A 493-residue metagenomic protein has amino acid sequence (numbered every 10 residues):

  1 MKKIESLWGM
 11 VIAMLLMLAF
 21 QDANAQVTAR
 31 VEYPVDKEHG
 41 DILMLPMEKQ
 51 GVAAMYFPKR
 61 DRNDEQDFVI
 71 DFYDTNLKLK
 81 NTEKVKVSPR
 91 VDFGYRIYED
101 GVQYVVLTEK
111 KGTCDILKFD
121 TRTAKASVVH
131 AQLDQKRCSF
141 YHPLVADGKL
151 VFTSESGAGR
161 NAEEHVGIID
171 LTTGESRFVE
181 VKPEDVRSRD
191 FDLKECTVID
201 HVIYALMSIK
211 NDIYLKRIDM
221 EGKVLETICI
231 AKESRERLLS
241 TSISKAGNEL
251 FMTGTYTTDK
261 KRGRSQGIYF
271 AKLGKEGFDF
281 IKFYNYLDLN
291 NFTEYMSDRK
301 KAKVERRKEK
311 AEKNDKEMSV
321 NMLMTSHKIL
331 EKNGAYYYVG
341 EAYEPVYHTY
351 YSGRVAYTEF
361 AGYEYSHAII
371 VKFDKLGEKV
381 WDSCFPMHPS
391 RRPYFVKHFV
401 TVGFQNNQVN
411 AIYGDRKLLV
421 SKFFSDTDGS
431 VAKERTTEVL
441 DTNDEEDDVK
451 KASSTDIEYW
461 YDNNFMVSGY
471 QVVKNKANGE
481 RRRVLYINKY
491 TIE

Functional and structural regions predicted by a protein language model:
M1-A29: Bacterial Sec-dependent N-terminal signal peptides
Q26-V91, R262-R264, I281-E317: Start-of-domain marker
V31, N76-I116, S127-F140, P183-S188 (+2 more regions): Blade-loop segments of beta-propeller domains
D36-L45, S88-I97, L133-D147, V186-C196 (+3 more regions): Repeated scaffold domains used in trafficking and secretory/extracellular systems, primarily beta-propellers
L43-M44, K49-N63, R96-K110, P143 (+8 more regions): Short beta-strand elements that form the blades of beta-propeller/WD-repeat-like and other beta-sheet-rich scaffold
F68-T75, I116-R122, E164-T173, D212-K223 (+4 more regions): Beta-propeller blade signature
N211-A335: Long, internal scaffold/assembly segments composed of regular secondary structure
I228-S240, F283-E305, K310-N321, D382-T401 (+1 more regions): Conserved blade-ending motifs and adjacent loop-strand segments that build the rim/top face of beta-propeller domains
